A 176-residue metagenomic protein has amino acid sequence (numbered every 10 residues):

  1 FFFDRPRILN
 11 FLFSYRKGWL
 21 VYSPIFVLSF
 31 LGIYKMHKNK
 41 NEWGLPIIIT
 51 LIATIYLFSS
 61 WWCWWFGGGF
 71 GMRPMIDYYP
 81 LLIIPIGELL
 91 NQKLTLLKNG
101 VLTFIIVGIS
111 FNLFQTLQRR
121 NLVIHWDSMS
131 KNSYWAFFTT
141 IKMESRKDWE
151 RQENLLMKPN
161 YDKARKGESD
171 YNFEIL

Functional and structural regions predicted by a protein language model:
F1-L176: Membrane-proximal envelope and lipid/glycan-remodeling enzymes
